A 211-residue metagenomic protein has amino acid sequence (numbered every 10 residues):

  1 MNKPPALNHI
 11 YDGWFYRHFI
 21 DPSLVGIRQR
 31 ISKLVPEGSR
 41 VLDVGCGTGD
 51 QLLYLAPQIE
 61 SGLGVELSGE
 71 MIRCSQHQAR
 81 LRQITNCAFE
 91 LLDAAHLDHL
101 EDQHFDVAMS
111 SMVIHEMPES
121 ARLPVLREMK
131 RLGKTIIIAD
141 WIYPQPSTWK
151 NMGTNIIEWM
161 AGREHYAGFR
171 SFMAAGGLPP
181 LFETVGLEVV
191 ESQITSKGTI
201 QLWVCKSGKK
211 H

Functional and structural regions predicted by a protein language model:
M1-P36: Conserved class I S-adenosyl-L-methionine
S39-G47: Conserved class I S-adenosyl-L-methionine
T48-H96: Class I SAM-dependent methyltransferase SAM/SAH-binding core
H96-D102: Short conserved loop adjoining the S-adenosyl-L-methionine
M109: A conserved beta-strand element that flanks and buttresses the S-adenosyl-L-methionine
L123-T135: A short glycine-rich, Lys/Arg-flanked "PGG" loop and its adjoining helix->strand segment in the class I
A139-V185, E191-S192: C-terminal alpha-helical "lid/dimerization" subdomain adjacent to the S-adenosyl-L-methionine
E191-H211: Core SAM-dependent methyltransferase catalytic element
